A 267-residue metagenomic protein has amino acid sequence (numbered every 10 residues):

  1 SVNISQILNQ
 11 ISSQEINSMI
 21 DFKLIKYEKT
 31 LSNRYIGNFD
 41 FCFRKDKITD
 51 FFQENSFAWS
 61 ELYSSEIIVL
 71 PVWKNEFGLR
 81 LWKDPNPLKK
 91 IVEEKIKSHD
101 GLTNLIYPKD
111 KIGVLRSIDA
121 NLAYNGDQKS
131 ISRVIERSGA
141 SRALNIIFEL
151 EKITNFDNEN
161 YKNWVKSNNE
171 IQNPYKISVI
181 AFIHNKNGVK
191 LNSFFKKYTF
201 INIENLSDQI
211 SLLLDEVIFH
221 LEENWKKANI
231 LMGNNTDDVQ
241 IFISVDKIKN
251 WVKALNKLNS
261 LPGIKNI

Functional and structural regions predicted by a protein language model:
S1, D46-L62, S98-T103, G188-I267: C-terminal/domain-edge helix-coil "capping" segments
V2-Q6, V69-D127, E136-S138, A143-N145 (+1 more regions): N-terminal segment of the mature soluble domain
V2-W73, G78-P87, E93, Y124: Signal peptide-directed extracytoplasmic domains
S18-K26, L70, P108, A120-Q172 (+1 more regions): A short, hydrophobic beta-strand-centered structural micro-motif
Y27-S32, R44-I48, V72-E76, E151-I153 (+4 more regions): Generic structural motif
Y35-F39, S65-I67, G139-L144, Y175-V179 (+2 more regions): Envelope-exposed proteins and targeting segments
D40, K45-K47, R142-N205: Amphipathic beta-strand/beta-sheet edge segments enriched in Tyr/Trp
L81-P85, K89, Y124, Q128 (+4 more regions): Solvent-exposed, acidic/flexible segments
